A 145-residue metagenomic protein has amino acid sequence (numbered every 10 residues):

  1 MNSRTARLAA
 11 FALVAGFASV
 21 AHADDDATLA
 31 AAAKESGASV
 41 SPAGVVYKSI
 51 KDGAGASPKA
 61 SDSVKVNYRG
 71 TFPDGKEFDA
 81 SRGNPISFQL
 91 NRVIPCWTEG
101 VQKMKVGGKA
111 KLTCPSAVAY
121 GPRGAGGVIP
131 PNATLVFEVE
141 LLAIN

Functional and structural regions predicted by a protein language model:
N2-N145: Cross-family detector of peptidyl-prolyl cis-trans isomerase
